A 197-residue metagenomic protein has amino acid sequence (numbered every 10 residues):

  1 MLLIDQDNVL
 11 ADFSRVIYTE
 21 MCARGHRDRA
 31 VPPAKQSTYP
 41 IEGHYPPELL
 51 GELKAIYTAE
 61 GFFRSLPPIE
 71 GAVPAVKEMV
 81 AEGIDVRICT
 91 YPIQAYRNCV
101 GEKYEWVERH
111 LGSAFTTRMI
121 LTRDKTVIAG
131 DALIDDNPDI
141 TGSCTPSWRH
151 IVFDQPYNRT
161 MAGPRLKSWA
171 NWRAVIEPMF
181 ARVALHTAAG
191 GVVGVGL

Functional and structural regions predicted by a protein language model:
M1-L49: Active-site neighborhood of HAD-like aspartate-dependent phosphohydrolases
L10, S14, I69-A72, V100-Y104 (+1 more regions): A structural signal for well-ordered alpha-helical scaffolds and beta->alpha junctions
T19, A95, R159: Flexible, glycine-rich phosphate/dinucleotide-binding loops and adjacent beta-alpha linkers at cofactor/substrate
R27-R29, Y39-K77: Metal-dependent phosphoesterase signature
F63-P67, A72-K103, V107: Substrate-recognition element of Asp-dependent hydrolases with the DxDx(T/V) motif
C89-S143: Substrate-recognition "cap/lid" segment bordering the active-site pocket of phosphatases
S113, D131, P138-L197: Asp-based, Mg2+/Mn2+-dependent phosphohydrolase catalytic module
